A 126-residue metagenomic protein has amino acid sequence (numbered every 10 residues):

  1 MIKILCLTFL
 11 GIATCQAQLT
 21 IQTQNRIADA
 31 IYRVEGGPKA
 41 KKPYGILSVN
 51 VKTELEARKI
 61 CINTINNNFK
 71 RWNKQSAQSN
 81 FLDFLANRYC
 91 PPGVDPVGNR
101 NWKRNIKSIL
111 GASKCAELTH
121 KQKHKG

Functional and structural regions predicted by a protein language model:
I4-A13: Sec-dependent N-terminal signal peptides
Q18-D29, R33, P38-G126: Non-catalytic cell-wall polysaccharide-engagement segments
